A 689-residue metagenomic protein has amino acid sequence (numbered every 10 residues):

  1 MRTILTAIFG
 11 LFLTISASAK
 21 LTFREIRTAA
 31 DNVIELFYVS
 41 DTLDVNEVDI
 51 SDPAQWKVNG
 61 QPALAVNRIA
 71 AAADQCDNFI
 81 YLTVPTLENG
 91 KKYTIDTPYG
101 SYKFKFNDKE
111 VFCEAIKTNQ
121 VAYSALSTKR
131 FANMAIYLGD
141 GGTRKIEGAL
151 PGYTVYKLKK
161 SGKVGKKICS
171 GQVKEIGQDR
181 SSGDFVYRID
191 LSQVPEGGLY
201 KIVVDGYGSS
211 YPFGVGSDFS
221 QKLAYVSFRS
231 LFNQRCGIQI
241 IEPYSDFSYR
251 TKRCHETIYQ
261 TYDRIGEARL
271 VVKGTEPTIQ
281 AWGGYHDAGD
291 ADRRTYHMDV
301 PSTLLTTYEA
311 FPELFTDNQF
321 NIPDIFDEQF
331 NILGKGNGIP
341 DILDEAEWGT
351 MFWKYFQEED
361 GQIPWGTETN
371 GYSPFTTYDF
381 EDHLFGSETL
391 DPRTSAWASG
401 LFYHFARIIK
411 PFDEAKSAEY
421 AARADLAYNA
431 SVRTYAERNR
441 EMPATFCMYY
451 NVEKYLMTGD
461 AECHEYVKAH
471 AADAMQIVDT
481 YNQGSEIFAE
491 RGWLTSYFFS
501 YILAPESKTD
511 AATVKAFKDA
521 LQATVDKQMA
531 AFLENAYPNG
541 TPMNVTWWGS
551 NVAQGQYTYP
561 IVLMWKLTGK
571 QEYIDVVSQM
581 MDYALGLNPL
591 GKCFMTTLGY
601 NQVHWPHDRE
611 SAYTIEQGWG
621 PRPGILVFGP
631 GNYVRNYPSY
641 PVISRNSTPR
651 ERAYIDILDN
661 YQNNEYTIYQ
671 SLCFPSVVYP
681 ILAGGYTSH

Functional and structural regions predicted by a protein language model:
T6-T14: Bacterial N-terminal signal peptides
A17-A19: Boundary at the C-terminal end of the N-terminal hydrophobic targeting segment
L21-W56, I69-N78, V121-A122, T128-G206 (+8 more regions): Aromatic (Trp/Tyr) and acidic
T83-K91, S192-G198: Surface-exposed, short loops/turns at beta-strand junctions within beta-sandwich domains
T86-A115: Acidic, Ser/Thr/Gly/Pro-rich low-complexity segments and short DxT(G/T)-type signature motifs
N107-K129, S210-S248: Low-complexity, Pro/Ser/Thr- and charge-rich linker/hinge segments at domain boundaries
E328-I342: Acidic, glycine-anchored loop motifs typical of Ca2+
G338-Q362: Carboxylate/His-rich catalytic cores and anion/metal-binding grooves
